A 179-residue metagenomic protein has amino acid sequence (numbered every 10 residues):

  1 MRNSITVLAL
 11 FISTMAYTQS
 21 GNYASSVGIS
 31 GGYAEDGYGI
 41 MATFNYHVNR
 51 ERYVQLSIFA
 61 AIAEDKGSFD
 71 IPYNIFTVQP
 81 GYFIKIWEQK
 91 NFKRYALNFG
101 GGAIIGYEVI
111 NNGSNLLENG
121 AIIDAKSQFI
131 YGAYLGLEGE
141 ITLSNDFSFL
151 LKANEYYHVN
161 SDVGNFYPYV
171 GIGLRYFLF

Functional and structural regions predicted by a protein language model:
M1-N22, F179: Cleavable N-terminal export/targeting peptides
Y17-I62, F177-F179: Short glycine/proline- and aromatic-enriched beta-strand/turn motifs that initiate or cap beta-hairpins
G21-S25, D36-I40, P72-V78, Y95 (+2 more regions): Residues that define the transmembrane beta-barrel architecture of outer-membrane proteins
S25-G31, A42, V54-I58, P80 (+3 more regions): Membrane-embedded beta-strand positions of outer-membrane beta-barrel proteins
G28-S30, D65-D70, N119-A125, Y156-S161: Extracellular loop and loop/strand-boundary signature of outer-membrane beta-barrel proteins
Y46-E118, L143-F147, Y176-F179: Gram-negative (and chloroplast) outer-membrane scaffold detector with strong preference for beta-barrel transmembrane
A61-A63, E138-F179: Predominantly the C-terminal beta-signal and adjacent terminal strand-loop region of outer-membrane beta-barrel
F92-R94, D124, I130, Y134 (+1 more regions): Beta-strand-rich cores of mature extracytoplasmic or soluble domains
